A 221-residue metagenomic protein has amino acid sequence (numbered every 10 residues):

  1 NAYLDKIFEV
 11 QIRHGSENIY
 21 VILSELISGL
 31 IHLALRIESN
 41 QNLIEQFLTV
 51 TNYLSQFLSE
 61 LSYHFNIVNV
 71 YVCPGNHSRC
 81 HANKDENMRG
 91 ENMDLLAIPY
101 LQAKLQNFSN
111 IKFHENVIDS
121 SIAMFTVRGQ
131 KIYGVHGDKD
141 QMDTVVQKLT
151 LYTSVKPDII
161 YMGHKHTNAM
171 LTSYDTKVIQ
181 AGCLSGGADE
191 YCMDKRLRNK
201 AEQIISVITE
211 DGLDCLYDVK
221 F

Functional and structural regions predicted by a protein language model:
N1-N107: Core catalytic region of metal-dependent phosphoesterases/phosphodiesterases, especially metallo-beta-lactamase-like
E9-I12, I122, L151: Hydrophobic transmembrane signal anchors and adjacent membrane-proximal interface regions, especially in viral
N18, I122, Q203: Extracellular structured ligand-interaction cores
V68-N76, K112-S121: Acidic carboxylate-rich catalytic motifs and surrounding loops in phosphoryl-/glycosyl-chemistry enzymes
E91-I98, A103-F108, H114-D119, K131-F221: Conserved beta-sheet core of the metallophosphoesterase superfamily
F125-R128: Active-site beta-strand termini and strand-to-loop segments that position acidic
